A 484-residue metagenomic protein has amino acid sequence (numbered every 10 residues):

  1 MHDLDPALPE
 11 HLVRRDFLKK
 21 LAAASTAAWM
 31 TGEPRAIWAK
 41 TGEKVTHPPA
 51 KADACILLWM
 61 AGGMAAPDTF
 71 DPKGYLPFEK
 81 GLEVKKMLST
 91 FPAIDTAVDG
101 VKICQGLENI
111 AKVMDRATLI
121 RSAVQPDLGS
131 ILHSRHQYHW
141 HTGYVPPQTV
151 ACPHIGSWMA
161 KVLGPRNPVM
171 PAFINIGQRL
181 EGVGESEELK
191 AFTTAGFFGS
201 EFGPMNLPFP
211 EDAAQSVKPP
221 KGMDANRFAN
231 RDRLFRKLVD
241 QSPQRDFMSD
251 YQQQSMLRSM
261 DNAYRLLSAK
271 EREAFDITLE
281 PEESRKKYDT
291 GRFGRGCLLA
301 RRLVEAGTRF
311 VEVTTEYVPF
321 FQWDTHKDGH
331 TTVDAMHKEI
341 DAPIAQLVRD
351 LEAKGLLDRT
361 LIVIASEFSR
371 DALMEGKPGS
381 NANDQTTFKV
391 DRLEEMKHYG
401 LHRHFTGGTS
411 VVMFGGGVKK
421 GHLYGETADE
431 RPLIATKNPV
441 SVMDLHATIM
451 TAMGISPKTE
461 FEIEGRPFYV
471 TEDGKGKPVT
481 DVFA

Functional and structural regions predicted by a protein language model:
M1-A484: Ligand-binding pockets and gating/stacking loops
